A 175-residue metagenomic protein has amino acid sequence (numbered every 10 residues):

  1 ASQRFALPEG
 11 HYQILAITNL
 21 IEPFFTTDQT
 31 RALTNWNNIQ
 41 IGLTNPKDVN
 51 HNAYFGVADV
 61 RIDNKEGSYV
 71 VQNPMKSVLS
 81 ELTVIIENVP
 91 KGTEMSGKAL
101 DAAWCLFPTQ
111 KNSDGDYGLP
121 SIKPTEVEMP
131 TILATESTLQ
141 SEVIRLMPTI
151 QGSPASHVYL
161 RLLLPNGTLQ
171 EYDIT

Functional and structural regions predicted by a protein language model:
A1-D28, E94-T175: Tryptophan-paired
A1-S80: Short, low-hydrophobicity acidic/polar segments
N73, P90, E142: Functionally constrained cores in energy, signaling, and assembly domains
I85-E94: Structural motif
